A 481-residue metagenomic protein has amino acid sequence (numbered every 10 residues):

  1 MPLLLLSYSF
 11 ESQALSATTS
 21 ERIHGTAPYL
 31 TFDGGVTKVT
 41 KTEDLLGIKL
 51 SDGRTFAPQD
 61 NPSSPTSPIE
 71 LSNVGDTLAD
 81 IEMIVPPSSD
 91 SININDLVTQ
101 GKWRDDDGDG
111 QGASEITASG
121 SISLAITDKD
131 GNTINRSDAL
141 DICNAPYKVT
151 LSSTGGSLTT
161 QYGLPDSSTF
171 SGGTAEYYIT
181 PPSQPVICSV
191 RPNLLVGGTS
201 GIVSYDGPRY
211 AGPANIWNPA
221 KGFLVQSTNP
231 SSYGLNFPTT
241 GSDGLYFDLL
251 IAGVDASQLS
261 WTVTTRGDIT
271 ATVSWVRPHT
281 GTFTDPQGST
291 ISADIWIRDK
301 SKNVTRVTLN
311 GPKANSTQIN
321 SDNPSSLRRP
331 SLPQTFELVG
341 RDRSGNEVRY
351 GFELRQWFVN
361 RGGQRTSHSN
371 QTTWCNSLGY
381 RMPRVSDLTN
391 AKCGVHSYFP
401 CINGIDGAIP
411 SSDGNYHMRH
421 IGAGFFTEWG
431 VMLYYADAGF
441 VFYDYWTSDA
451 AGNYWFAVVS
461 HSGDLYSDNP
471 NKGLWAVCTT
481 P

Functional and structural regions predicted by a protein language model:
P2-L4: Extended alpha-helical interaction scaffolds
S7-E11: N-terminal signal peptide c-region/cleavage motif recognized by signal peptidases
L15-V39, E43-S152, D166, L195 (+6 more regions): C-terminal, surface-exposed recognition/capping segments
I81, K148-L158, F247, A271 (+1 more regions): Generic hydrophobic, helix-prone segments enriched in Leu/Val/Ile
I122-C188, P192-G198, R298-S326, L332-Q334: Ser/Thr/Pro-rich, low-complexity mucin-like regions that serve as glycosylated stalks/linkers or repetitive adhesive
L195-T239, D243-G244, D248, V254-R381: Extracellular adhesion/carbohydrate-recognition regions
F352-T447: Conserved hydrophobic ligand-interaction patch in extracellular adhesion modules
